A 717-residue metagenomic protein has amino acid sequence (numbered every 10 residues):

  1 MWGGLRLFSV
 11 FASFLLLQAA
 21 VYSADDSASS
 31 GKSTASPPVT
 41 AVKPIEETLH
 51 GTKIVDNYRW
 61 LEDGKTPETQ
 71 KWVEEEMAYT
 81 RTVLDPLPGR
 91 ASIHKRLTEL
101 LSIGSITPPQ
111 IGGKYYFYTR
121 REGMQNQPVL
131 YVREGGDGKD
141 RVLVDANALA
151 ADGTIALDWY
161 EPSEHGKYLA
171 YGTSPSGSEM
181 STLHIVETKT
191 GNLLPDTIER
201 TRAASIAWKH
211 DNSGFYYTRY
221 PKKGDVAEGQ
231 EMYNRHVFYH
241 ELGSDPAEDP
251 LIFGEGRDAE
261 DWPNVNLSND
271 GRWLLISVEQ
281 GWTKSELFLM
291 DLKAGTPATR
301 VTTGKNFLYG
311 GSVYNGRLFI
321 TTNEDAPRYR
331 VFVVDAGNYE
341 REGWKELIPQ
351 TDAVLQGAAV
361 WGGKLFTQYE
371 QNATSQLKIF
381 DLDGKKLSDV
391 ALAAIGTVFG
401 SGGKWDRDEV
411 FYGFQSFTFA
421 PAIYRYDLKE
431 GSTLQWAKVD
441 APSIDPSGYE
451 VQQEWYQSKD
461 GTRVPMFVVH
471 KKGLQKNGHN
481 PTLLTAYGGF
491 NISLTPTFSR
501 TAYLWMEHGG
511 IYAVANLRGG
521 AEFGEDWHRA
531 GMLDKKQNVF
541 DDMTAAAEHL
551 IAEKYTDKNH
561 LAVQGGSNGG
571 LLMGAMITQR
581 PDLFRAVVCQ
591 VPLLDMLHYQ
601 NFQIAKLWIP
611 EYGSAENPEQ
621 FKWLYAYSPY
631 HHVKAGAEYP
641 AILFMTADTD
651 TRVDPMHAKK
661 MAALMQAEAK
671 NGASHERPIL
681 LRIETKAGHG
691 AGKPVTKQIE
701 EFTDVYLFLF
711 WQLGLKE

Functional and structural regions predicted by a protein language model:
F8-A19: Bacterial N-terminal signal peptides
S33-K95: Mature N-terminal segment immediately following signal peptide/propeptide cleavage in secreted/periplasmic
P67-E161, G172, D261-D291, G295-V313 (+8 more regions): Non-catalytic accessory segments flanking enzyme active sites
R120-P128, A150-T154, T173-T182, T197-A203 (+7 more regions): A flexible loop/linker signature enriched in serine peptidases of the S9 family
V132-R133, H184-T188, E231-G243, F288-L292 (+2 more regions): Beta-propeller blade signature
D145-A146, T188-R200, S244-G256, K293-T302 (+2 more regions): Blade-edge beta-strand/turn elements of extracellular beta-propeller and related beta-sheet repeat scaffolds
N147-S163, Y171-S178, K189-P195, Y426-S432 (+6 more regions): Cap/lid segment of the alpha/beta-hydrolase catalytic domain
T501, V514-E717: Active-site-proximal cap/loop segments of hydrolase catalytic domains
